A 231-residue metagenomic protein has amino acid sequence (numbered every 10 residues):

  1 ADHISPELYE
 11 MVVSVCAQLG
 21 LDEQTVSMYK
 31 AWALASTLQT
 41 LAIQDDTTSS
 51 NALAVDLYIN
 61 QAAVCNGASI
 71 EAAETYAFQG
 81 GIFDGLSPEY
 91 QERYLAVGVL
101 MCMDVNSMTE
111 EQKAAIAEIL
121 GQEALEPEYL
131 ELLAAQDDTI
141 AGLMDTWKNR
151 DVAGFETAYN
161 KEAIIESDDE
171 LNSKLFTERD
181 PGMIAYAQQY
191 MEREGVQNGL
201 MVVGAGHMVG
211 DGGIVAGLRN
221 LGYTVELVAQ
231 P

Functional and structural regions predicted by a protein language model:
A1-L171, L175: Structured, acidic catalytic/metal-binding patches in enzyme active sites
I164-P231: A cross-kingdom marker for long, charged
